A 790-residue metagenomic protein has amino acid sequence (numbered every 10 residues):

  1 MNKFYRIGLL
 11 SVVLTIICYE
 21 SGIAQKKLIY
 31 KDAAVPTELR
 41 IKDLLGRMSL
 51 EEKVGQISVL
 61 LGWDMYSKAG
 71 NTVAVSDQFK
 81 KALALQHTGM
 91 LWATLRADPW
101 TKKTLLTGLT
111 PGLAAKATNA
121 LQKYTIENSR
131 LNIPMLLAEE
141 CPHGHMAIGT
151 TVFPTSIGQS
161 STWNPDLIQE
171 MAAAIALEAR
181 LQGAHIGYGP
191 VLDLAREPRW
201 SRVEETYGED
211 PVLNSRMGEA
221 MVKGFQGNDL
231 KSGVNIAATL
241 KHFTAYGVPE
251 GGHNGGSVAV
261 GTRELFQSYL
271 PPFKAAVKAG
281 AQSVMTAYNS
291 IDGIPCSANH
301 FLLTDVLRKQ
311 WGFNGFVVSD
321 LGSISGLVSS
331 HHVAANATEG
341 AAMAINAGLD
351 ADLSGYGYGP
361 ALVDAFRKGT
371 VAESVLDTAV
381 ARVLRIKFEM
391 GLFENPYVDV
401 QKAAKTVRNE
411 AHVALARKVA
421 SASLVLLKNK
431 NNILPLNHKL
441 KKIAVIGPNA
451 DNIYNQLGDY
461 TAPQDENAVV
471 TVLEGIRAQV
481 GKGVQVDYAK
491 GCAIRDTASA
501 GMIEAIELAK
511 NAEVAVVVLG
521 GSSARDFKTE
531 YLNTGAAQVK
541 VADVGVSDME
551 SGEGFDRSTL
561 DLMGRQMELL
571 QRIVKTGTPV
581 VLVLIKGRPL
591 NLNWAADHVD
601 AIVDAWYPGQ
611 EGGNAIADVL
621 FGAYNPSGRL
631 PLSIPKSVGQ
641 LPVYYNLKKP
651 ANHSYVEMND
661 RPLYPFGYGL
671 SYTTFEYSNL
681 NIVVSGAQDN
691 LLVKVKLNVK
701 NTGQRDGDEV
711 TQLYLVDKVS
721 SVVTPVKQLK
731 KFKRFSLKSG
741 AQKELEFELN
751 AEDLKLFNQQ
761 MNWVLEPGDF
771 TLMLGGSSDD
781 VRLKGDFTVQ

Functional and structural regions predicted by a protein language model:
M1-K27: Bacterial Sec-dependent N-terminal signal peptides
Q25-K755, P767-D779, Q790: Glycoside hydrolase catalytic-domain context in secreted enzymes
N758-Q760: Flexible, membrane-facing loop/turn or short amphipathic-helix motifs that contact lipid bilayers or gate lipid-binding
W763-L765: Surface-exposed, short loops/turns at beta-strand junctions within beta-sandwich domains
V781-G785: Extracellular and select intracellular beta-sandwich modules with Ser/Thr-enriched, small-residue motifs on
